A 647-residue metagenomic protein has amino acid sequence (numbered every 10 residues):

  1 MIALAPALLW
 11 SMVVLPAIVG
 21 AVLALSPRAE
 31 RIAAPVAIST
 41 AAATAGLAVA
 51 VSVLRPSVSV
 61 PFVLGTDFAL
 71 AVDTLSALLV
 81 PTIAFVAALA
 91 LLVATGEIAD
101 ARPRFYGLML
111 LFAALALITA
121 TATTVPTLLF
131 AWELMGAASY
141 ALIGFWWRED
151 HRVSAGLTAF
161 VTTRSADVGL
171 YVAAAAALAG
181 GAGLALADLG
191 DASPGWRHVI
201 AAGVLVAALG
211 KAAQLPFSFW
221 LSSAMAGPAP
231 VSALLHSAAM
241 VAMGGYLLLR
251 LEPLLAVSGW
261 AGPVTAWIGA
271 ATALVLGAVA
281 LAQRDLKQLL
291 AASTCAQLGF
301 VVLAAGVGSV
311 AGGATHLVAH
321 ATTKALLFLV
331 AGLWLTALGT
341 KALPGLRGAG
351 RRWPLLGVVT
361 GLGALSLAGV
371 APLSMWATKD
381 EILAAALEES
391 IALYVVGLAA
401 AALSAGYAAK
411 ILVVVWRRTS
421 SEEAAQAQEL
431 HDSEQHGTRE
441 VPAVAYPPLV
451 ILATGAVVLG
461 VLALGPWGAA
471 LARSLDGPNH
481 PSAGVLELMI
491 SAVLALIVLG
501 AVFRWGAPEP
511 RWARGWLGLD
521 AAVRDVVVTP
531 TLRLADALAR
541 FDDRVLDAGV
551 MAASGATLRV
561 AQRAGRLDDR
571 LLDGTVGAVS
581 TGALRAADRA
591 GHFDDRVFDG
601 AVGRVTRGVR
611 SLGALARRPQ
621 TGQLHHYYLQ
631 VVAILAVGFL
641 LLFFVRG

Functional and structural regions predicted by a protein language model:
M1-V14, I18-G107, A176, A182-D191 (+2 more regions): Transmembrane helix-loop-helix hairpins at membrane boundaries of multipass inner-membrane proteins
I2-L4, V63-L78, D191-A201, A384-Y394 (+1 more regions): Short aromatic-rich membrane-water interface segments that cap or initiate transmembrane helices in multi-pass membrane
I2-S11, A69-T82, I118-A131, A261 (+4 more regions): Membrane-entry segments of alpha-helical transmembrane domains in multi-pass membrane proteins
A17-V22, A41-S52, A84-A88, A174 (+4 more regions): Hydrophobic core of alpha-helical transmembrane segments in multi-pass integral membrane proteins
A71-A84, R197-A208, V396-A401, S482-L499: Hydrophobic alpha-helical transmembrane segments
L89-L128, A137-E429, T454, V458-V461: Hydrophobic transmembrane alpha-helices and their helix-loop junctions in integral membrane proteins
R351-V358, K410-D536, A614, P619-G622 (+1 more regions): Cytoplasmic/organellar membrane-interface segments at the starts of transmembrane helices in multi-pass inner-membrane
S474-S482, P508-G647: Aromatic-capped, Gly/Pro-kinked transmembrane alpha-helices
